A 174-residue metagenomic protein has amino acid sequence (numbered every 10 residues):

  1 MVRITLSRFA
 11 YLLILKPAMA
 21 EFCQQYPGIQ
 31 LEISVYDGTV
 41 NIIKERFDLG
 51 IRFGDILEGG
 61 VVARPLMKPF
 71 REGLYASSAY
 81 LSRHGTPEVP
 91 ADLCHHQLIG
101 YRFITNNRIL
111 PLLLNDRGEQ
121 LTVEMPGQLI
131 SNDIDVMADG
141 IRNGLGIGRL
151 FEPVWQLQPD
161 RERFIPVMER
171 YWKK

Functional and structural regions predicted by a protein language model:
M1-V62: Central regulatory/effector-binding core of bacterial HTH transcription factors
K44, E58-K174: C-terminal regulatory
